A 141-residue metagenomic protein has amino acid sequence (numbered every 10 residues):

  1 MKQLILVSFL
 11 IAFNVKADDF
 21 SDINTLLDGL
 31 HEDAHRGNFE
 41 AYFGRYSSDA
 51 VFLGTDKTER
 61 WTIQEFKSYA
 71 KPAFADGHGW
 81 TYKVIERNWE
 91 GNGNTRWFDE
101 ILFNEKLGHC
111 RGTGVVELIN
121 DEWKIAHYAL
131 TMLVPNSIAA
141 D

Functional and structural regions predicted by a protein language model:
M1-V7: Sec-dependent signal peptide recognition, specifically the positively charged N-region followed immediately by
L6, A12-G44, S48, Q64 (+1 more regions): Short, low-complexity N-terminal intrinsically disordered segments enriched in polar/charged residues
L10-I11, I125: Short, linear, compositionally biased motifs with a strong N-terminal bias
D19-D22, K67-G108: Surface-exposed, charged secondary-structure patches
Y46, D56, E86-N88, I101-N104 (+2 more regions): A mature extracytoplasmic/lumenal domain signature
A50-W61, P72-G77: A short gly/proline-enriched turn/hairpin at secondary-structure junctions
F52-L53, F98, I125-H127: Short hydrophobic/aromatic-rich beta-strand segments that constitute the beta-sheet cores of beta-sandwich/beta-barrel
R111-I138: Short beta-strand edge/turn micro-motifs at domain boundaries
